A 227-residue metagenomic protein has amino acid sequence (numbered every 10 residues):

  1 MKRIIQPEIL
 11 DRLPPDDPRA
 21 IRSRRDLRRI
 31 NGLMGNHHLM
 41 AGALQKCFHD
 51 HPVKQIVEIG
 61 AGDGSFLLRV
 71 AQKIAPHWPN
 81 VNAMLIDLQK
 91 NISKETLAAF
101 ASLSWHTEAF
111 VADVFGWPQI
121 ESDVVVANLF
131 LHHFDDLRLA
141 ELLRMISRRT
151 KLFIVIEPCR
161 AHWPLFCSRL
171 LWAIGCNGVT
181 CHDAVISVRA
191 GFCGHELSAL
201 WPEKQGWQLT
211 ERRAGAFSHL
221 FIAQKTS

Functional and structural regions predicted by a protein language model:
M1-L13: N-terminal auxiliary segments of SAM/dcSAM-dependent transferases
R12-A43, C47: Class I SAM-dependent methyltransferase Rossmann-like catalytic core, especially the SAM/SAH-binding loop
V57, D63-G116: Class I SAM-dependent methyltransferase SAM/SAH-binding core
V126: A conserved beta-strand element that flanks and buttresses the S-adenosyl-L-methionine
F134-M145: A short, conserved alpha-helix within the catalytic core of class I
T150-C159: Conserved beta-strand signature within the Rossmann-like core of class I S-adenosyl-L-methionine
P158-K204, E211: C-terminal alpha-helical "lid/dimerization" subdomain adjacent to the S-adenosyl-L-methionine
L209-S227: Core SAM-dependent methyltransferase catalytic element
